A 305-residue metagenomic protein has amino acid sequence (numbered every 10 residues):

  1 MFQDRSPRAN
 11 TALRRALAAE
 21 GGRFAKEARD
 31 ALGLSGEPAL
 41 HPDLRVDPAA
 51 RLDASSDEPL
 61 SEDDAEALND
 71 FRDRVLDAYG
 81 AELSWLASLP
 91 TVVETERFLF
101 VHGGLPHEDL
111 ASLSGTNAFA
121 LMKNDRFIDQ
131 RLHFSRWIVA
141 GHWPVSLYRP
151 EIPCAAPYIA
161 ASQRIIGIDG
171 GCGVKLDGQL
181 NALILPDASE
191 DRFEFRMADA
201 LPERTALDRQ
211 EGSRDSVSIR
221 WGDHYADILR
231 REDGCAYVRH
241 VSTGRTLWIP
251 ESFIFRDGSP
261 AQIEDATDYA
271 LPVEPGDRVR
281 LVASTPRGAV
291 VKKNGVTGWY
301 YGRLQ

Functional and structural regions predicted by a protein language model:
M1-T91: Active-site neighborhood of divalent metal-dependent phosphoester bond hydrolases
G36, E62-I166, C172-L176, F193-D199 (+2 more regions): Acidic, His/Gly-enriched loop-helix segments that form or flank divalent-metal centers in metallo-dependent hydrolases
V92-V93, L183, I228: A structural signal for short hydrophobic beta-strand segments in well-ordered beta-sheet cores
T95-R97, A161, I184-S189, S242: Short acidic-glycine loop/turn motifs at beta-strand connectors
G178, L185-G222: C-terminal functional module detector
R196-L207, T243-P260: Short, basic/aromatic beta-hairpin or loop at an interaction surface
R209-W221, D257-T285: SH3/SH3-like (including bacterial SH3b) beta-barrel domains that bind proline-rich motifs or cell-wall ligands
W221-P250, E274-Q305: SH3/SH3-like beta-barrel superfamily modules
